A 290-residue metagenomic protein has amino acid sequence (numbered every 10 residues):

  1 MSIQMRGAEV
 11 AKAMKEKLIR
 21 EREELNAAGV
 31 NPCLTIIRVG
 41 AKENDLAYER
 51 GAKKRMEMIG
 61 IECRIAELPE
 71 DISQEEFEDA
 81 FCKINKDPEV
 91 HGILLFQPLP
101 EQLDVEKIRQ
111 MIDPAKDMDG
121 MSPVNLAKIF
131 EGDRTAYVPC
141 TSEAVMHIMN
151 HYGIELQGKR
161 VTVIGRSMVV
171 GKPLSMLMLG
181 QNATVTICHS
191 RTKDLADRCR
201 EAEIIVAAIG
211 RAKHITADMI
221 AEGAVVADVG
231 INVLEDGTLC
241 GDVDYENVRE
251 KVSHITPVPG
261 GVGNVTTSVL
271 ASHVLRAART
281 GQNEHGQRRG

Functional and structural regions predicted by a protein language model:
M1-V30: Positively charged, low-complexity intrinsically disordered leader regions
N31-G40: Short beta-strand segments enriched in small/hydrophobic residues
V39-G51, A136-V225, L234, T238-R249: Glycine-rich phosphate/diphosphate-binding loop of Rossmann-like nucleotide-binding domains
M56-E70, V185-I187: Short beta-strand elements in bilobed, periplasmic/extracellular small-molecule ligand-binding domains
E76-P88: Short, well-structured alpha-helical segments in soluble
G92-L156: Anion-binding alpha/beta catalytic cores of soluble intermediary-metabolism enzymes, centered on
Q97, I209, V229-G230: Glycine-rich, N-terminal phosphate-binding loop of Rossmann-like dinucleotide-binding domains
E106-L126, G230-G281: Rossmann-fold NAD(P)-binding glycine/threonine-rich loop
